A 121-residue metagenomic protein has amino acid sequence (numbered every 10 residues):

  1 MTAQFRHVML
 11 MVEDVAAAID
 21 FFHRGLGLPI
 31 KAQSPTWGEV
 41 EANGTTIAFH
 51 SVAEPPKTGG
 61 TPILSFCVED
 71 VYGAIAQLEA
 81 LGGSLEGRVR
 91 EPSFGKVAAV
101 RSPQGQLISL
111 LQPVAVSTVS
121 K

Functional and structural regions predicted by a protein language model:
M1-A17, T46, P62-L64, V114-K121: N-terminal beta-strand motif that seeds the catalytic metal site of vicinal oxygen chelate
T2-Q4, P56-T61, E91-P92: Short glycine-enriched loop/turn motifs at secondary-structure junctions
M9, P29-S34, R90, A115-T118: Conserved catalytic-core motifs of GNAT/GCN5-like acyltransferases
A18-H23, L78, G105: Conserved active-site tyrosine of GNAT-family acetyltransferases
R24-I30, G82-S84: Conserved acetyl-CoA-binding loop of GNAT-fold acetyltransferases
P29-P62, L107-P113: Conserved short beta-strand elements that form part of the metal-binding/catalytic scaffold of enzyme active sites
I75, L81-K121: Vicinal oxygen chelate
